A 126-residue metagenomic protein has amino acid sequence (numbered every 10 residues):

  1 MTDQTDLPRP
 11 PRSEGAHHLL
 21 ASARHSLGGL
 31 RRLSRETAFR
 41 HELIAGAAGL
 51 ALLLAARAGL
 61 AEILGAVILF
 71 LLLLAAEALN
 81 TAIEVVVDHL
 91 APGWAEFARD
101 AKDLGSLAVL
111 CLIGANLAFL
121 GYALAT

Functional and structural regions predicted by a protein language model:
M1-I83, H89-L90, W94-F97, K102 (+1 more regions): Hydrophobic alpha-helical transmembrane segments
